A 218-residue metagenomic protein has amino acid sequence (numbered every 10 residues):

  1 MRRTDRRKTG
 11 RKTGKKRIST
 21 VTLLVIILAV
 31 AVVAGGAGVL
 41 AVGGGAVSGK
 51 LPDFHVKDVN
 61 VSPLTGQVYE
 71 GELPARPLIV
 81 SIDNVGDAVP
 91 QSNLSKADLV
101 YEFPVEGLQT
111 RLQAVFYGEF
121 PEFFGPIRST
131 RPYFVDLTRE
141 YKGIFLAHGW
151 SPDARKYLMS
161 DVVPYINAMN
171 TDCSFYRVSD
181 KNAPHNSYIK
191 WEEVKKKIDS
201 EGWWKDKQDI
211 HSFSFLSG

Functional and structural regions predicted by a protein language model:
M1-V21: N-terminal Lys/Arg-rich, disordered targeting/topogenic segments
R3, I18, A46-F54: Short, aromatic- and cysteine-enriched interfacial helices/patches that mediate contacts at lipid membranes
L24-A37: Hydrophobic membrane-insertion alpha-helices, especially the h-region of bacterial N-terminal signal peptides
G35-L51: Hydrophobic single-pass membrane-insertion segments
G49-Y101, E106-G218: A surface/extracellular/periplasmic glyco- and lipid-processing/surface-interacting theme
